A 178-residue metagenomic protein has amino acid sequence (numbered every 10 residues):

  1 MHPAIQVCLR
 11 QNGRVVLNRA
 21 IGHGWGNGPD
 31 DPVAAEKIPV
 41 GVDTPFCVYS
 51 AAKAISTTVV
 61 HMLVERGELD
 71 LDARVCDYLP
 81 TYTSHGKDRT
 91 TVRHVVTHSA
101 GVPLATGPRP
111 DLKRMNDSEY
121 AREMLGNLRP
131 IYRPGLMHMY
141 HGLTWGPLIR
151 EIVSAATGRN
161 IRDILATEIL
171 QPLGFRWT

Functional and structural regions predicted by a protein language model:
M1-F46: Short, conserved catalytic-motif segment at the N-terminal edge
L17, S56-T57, A156, P172: Conserved beta-strand->loop/alpha-helix structural units within folded catalytic cores of enzymes with alpha/beta
N18-I21, T106-P110: Short, solvent-exposed loop/turn and secondary-structure capping segments
P29-A34, P110-R133, R159-R176: Short, charged, amphipathic alpha-helices and their helix-cap/turn boundaries
V42, S50-A51, L63-P103, G107 (+2 more regions): Active-site helix/loop module of the DD-peptidase/beta-lactamase fold, centered on the serine-lysine SxxK catalytic
Y49-A52, T58: Long, well-ordered hydrophobic secondary-structure segments characteristic of membrane-embedded and membrane-proximal
S56-T57, W145-R150: Well-ordered alpha-helical segments within folded domains of soluble proteins
L136-T144: Cytochrome P450
